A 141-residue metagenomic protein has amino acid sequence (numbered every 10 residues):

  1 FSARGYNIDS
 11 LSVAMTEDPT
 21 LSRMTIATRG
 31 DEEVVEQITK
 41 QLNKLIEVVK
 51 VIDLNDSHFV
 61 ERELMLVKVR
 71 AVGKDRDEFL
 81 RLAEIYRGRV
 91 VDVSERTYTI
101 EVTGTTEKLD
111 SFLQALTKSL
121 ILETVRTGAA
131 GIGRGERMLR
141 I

Functional and structural regions predicted by a protein language model:
F1-I141: A conserved regulatory-domain signal marking ACT and ACT-like small-molecule sensing domains and adjacent regulatory
